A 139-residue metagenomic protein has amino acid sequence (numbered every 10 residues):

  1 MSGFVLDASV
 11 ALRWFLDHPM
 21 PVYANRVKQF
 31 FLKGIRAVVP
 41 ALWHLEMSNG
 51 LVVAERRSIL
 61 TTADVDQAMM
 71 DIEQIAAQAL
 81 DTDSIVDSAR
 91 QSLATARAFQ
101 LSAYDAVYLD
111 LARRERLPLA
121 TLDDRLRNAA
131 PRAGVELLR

Functional and structural regions predicted by a protein language model:
M1-G3, I85, L109-R139: Acidic, PIN/NYN-like endoribonuclease modules and their adjacent C-terminal/linker elements
M1-L42, A54-Q67, R132-A133: Short, well-structured N-terminal submotif of metal-dependent ribonuclease cores
V10, W43, Y108, R125-L126: Alpha-helix capping/helix-boundary segments
Y23, E46, Q91, N128-A129: Phosphate- and divalent-cation-binding pockets in alpha/beta enzyme and binding domains that engage nucleotide-derived
P40, Y104, L122: Replace "coordinates the UDP/GDP/TDP-sugar" with "coordinates nucleotide-activated sugar donors
L42-H44, D64-R97: Acidic catalytic patch
N49-R56, R113: Short glycine/serine- and small hydrophobic-enriched flexible loop segments
Q100: Aromatic "clamp/platform" in nucleotide-sugar-dependent glycosyltransferases that forms part of the donor/acceptor
